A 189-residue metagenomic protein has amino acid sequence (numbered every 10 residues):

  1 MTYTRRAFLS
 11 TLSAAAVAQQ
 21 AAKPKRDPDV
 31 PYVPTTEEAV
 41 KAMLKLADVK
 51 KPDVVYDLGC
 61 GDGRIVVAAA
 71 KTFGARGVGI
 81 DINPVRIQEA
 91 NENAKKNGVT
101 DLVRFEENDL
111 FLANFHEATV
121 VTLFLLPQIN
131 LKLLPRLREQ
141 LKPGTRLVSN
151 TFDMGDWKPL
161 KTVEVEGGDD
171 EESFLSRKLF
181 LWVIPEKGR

Functional and structural regions predicted by a protein language model:
M1-A15: N-terminal secretory signal peptides and thylakoid transit peptides that target proteins across membranes
L12, V17-K50: Class I SAM-dependent transferase core
P52-G59: Conserved class I S-adenosyl-L-methionine
R64-F73: Conserved SAM-binding loop of SAM-dependent methyltransferases across substrates and taxa, primarily the Class I
R76-D81: Conserved SAM-binding motif I beta-strand of class I
I87: Short alpha-helix immediately C-terminal to the canonical SAM-binding loop
N91-F115: S-adenosyl-L-methionine
N130-R189: C-terminal substrate-binding/active-site "lid" region of AdoMet-derived donor-dependent transferases
